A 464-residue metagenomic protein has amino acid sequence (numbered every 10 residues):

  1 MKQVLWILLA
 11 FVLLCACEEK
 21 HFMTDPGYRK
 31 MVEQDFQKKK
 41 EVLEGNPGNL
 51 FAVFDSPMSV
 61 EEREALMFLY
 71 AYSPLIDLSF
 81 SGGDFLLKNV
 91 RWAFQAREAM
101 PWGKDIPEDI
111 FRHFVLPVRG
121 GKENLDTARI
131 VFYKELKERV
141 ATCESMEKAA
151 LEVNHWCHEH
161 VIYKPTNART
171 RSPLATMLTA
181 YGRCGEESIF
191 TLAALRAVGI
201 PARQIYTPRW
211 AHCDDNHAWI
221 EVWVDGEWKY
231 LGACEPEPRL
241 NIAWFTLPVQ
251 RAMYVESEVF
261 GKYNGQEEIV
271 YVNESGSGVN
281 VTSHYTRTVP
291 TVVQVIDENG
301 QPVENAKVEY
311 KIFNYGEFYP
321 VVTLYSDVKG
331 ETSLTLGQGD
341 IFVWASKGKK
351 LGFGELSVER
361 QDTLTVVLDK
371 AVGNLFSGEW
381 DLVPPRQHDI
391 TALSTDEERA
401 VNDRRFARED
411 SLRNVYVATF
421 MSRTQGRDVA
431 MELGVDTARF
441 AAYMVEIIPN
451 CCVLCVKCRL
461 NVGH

Functional and structural regions predicted by a protein language model:
V4-L14: Sec-dependent N-terminal signal peptides
A10-F11, W210, I341: Amphipathic, positively biased hydrophobic alpha-helical segments used for protein targeting and membrane insertion
C17-A150, A197, V224, W228 (+1 more regions): N-terminal accessory/pre-domain segments preceding catalytic cores
R139-S145, A149-H155, K164-L174, T179-V270: Hydrophobic/aromatic-rich core segments of domains that either
